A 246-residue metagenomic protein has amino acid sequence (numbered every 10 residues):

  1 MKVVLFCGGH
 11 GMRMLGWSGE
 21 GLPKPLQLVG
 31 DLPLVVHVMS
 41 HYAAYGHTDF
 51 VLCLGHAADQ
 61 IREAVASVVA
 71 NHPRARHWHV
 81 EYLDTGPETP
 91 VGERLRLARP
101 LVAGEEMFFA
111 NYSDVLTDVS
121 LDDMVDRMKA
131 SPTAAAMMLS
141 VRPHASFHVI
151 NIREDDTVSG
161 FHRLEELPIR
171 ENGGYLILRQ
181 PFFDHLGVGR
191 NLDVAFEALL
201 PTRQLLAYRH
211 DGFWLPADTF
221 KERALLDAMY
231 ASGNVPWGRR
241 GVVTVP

Functional and structural regions predicted by a protein language model:
M1-F6, Q27-L28, L32-Y112, D123 (+1 more regions): Conserved N-terminal catalytic core of the sugar/cofactor nucleotidyltransferase
K2-S18: A phosphate-binding catalytic loop at a beta-strand-loop-alpha-helix junction that coordinates phosphoryl groups
H10, S113-V115: Active-site metal-binding loops of divalent metal-dependent hydrolases
G16-W17, P87, L139-V141, L164-P168: Short Gly/Pro-enriched turn/cap motifs at secondary-structure boundaries
G55, L83-T85, M138, Y208-H210 (+1 more regions): Conserved beta-strand termini and adjacent loop/short-helix elements that scaffold enzyme active sites in alpha/beta
E106-F109, L116, D122-K129, R142-H144 (+1 more regions): Catalytic-core segments of class I nucleotidyltransferases/pyrophosphorylases that form NMP-activated intermediates
S131-V141: A short, conserved acidic/glycine-rich loop-to-beta-strand motif that forms the donor nucleotide-sugar/metal
N151-T157: Short acidic-glycine loop/turn motifs at beta-strand connectors
